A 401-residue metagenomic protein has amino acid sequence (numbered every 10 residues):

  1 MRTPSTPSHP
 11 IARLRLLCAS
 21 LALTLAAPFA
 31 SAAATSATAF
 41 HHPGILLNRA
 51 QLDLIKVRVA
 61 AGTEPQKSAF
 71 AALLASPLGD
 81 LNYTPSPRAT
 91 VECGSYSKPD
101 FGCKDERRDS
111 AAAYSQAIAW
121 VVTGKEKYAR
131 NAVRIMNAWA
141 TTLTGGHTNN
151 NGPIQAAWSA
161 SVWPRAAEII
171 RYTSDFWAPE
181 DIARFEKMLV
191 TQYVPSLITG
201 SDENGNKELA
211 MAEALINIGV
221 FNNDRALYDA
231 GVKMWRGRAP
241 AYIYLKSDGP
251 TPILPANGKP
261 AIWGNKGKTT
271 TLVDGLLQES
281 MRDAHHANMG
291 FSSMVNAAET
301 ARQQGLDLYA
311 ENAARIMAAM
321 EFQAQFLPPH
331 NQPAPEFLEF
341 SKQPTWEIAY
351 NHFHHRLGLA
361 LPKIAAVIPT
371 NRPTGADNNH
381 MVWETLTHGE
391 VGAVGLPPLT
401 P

Functional and structural regions predicted by a protein language model:
R2-C18: Bacterial N-terminal signal peptides that target proteins for export
C18-P28: Bacterial N-terminal signal peptides
A27-T35: Bacterial Sec-dependent N-terminal signal peptides
A34-E203, L209, E213, K233-S247 (+4 more regions): Extracellular glycan-targeting catalytic surfaces
E126, N223-A226: Loop/turn elements at helix/coil->beta-strand transitions in domains of secreted/extracellular proteins
E186, L227-A230, P240-Y244, D248-T270 (+1 more regions): A structural motif
